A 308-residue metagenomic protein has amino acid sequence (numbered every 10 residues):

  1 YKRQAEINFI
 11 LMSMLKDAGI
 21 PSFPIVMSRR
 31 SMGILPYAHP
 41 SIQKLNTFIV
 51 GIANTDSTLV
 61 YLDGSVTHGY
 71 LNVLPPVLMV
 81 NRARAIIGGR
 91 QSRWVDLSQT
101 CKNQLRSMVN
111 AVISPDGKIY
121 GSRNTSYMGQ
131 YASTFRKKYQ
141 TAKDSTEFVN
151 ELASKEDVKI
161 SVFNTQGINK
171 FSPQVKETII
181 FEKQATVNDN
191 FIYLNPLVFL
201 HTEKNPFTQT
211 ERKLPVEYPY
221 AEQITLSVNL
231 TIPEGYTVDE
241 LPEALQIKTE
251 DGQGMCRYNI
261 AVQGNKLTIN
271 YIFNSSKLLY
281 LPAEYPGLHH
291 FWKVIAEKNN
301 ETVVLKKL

Functional and structural regions predicted by a protein language model:
K2-L308: A sensor for short, sequence-defined functional sites
